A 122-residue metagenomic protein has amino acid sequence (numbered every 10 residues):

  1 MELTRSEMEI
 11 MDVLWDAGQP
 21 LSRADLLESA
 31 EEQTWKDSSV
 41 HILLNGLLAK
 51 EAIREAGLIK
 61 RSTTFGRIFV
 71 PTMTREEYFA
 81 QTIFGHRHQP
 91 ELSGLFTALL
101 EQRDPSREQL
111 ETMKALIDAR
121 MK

Functional and structural regions predicted by a protein language model:
M1-V13, A17, T74-R75, H86-Q89 (+1 more regions): Short alpha-helical segments that sit at the start of domains
L3-S6, L58-A80: Short, cationic-aromatic polyanion-contact patches
I10, H41-K50: Basic amphipathic alpha-helical segments that dock to polyanions
P20-A30: Short acidic, hydrophobic short linear motifs in intrinsically disordered regions
E51-G57: Glycine-centered, phosphate/nucleic-acid-interacting loop/turn motifs that mediate DNA/RNA or nucleotide
E76-K122: Amphipathic alpha-helical dimerization/coiled-coil segments that flank or bridge DNA-binding/regulatory modules
